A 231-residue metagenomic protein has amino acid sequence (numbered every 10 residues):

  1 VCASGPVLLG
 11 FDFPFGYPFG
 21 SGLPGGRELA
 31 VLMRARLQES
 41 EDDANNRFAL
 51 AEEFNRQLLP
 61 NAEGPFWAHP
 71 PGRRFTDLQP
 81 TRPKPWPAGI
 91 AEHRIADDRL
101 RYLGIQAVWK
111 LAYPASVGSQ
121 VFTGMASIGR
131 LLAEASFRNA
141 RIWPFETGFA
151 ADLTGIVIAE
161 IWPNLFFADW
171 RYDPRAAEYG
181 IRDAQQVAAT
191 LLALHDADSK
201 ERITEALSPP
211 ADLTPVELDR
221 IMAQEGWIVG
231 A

Functional and structural regions predicted by a protein language model:
V1-L8, F13-A231: RNase H-like (RuvC/DEDD) metal-dependent nuclease/polynucleotide-processing core
